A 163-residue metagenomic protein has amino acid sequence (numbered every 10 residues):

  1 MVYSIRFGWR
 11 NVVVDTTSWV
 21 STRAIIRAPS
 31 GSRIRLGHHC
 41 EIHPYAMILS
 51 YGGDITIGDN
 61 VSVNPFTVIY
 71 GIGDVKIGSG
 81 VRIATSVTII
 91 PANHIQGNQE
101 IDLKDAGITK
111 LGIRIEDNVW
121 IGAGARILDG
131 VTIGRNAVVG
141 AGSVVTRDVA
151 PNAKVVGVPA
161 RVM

Functional and structural regions predicted by a protein language model:
M1-S30, H39: Extended, small-residue-rich solenoid/repeat segments and analogous flexible loops that form exposed scaffolds
R10, T16, K104-D105, L111-G112 (+1 more regions): Short secondary-structure boundary/capping segments
T22-L36, E41-D129, V158: Flexible, glycine/small-residue-enriched loop-and-beta-strand segment within the central core of proteins
Y70-G71, G124-A137, S143-R147: Beta-rich strand-turn-strand
R82, W120, V138, V144 (+1 more regions): Short-chain dehydrogenase/reductase
I90, R147, V162-M163: A short beta-to-alpha transition loop/helix N-cap that caps and shapes the active-site region
H94-Q96, G134, A150-N152: Short conserved catalytic/interaction loops centered on acidic-Pro-aromatic/His motifs
P151-M163: Conserved beta-strand-loop-alpha-helix hinge in the C-terminal portion of ABC ATPase nucleotide-binding domains
